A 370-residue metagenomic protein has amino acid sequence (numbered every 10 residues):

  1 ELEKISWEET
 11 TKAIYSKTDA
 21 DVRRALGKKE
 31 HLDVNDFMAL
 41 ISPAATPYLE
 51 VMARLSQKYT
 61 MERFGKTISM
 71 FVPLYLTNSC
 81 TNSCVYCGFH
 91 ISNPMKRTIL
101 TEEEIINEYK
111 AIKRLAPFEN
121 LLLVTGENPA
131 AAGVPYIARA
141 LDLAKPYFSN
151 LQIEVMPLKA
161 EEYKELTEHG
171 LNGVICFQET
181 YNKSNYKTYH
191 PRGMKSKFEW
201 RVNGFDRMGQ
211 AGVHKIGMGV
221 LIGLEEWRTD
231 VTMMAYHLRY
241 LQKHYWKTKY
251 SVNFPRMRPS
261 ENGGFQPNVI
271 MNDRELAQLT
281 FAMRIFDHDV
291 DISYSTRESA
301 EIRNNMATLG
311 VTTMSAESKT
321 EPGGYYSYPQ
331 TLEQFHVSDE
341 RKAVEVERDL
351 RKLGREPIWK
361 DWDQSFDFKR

Functional and structural regions predicted by a protein language model:
E1-A45, K243-R370: Auxiliary Fe-S-binding modules of radical SAM enzymes
H31-I68: An N-cap/entry alpha-helix motif that binds or orients negatively charged groups
I41, V72-L74, L122-A132, P259: Glycine-rich, proline-tolerant flexible connector loops at the mouths of alpha/beta enzymes
S56, C84, C176, M208 (+3 more regions): Conserved, mostly hydrophobic/aromatic
F64-E104: Canonical Radical SAM [4Fe-4S] cluster-binding loop centered on the CxxxCxxC motif and its immediate flanking residues
V72, Y109, I137-L141, Y163 (+5 more regions): Generic structural signal for well-ordered alpha-helices, preferentially at hydrophobic/aromatic core positions
I91-I106, I112-M208, H214-M218, I222-L224 (+1 more regions): Core AdoMet radical
K159-E168, E225-R239, S299-L309: Catalytic cores of alpha/beta
